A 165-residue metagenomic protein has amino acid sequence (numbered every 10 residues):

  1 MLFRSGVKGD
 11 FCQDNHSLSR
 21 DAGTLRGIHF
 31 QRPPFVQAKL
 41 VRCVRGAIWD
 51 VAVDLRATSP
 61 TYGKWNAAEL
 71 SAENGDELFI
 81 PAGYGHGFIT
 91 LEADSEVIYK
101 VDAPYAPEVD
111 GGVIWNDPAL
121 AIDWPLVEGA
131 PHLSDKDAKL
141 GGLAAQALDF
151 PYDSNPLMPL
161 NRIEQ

Functional and structural regions predicted by a protein language model:
M1-D76, E92-D94, V101-Q165: Non-catalytic, conserved peripheral segments adjacent to functional cores
L78, H86-L91: Short beta-strand His + acidic residue motifs that chelate non-heme Fe in jelly-roll/DSBH and cupin folds
